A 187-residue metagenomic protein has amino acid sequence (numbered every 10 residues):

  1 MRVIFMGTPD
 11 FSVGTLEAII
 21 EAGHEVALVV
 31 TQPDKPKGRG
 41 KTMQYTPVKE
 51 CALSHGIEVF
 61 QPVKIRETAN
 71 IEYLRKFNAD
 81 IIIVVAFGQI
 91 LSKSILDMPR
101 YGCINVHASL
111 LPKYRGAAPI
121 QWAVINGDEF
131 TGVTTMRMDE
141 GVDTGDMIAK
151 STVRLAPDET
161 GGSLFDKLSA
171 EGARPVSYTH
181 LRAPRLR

Functional and structural regions predicted by a protein language model:
M1, R182, R187: Internal anion-binding site segments
M1-G40: N-terminal Rossmann-like dinucleotide-binding module
R2, A27-L28, E58-F77, I90-V106: Internal alpha/beta domain cores that form substrate/cofactor-binding pockets in large enzymes and binding proteins
G7, P33, P62-V63, V106-S109 (+1 more regions): Short beta->alpha connector loops at strand-helix junctions that form conserved, small/polar/Pro-enriched
V13, E17-E21, E72-R75, K93 (+1 more regions): Amphipathic, non-transmembrane alpha-helical secondary structure
A22, I81-R182: Donor/substrate-binding cores of folate-linked one-carbon enzymes
Q32, P36-N78: N-terminal glycine-/serine-/threonine-rich beta1-alpha1-beta2 phosphate-ribose binding loop of Rossmann-like
